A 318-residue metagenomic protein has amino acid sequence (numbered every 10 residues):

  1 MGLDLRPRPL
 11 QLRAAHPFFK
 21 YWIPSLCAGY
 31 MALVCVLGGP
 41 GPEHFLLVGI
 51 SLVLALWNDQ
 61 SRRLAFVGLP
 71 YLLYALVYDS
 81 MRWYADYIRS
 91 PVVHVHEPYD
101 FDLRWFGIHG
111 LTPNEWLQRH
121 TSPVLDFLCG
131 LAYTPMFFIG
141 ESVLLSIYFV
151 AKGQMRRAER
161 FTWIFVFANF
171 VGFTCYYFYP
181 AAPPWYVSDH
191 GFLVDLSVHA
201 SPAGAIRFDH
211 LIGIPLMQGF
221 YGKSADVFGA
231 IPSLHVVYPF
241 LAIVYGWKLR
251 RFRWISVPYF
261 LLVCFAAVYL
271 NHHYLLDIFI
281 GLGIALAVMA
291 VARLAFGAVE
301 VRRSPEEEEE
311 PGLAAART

Functional and structural regions predicted by a protein language model:
M1-L46, S61-S142, R317: N-terminal transmembrane-helix/juxtamembrane module of multi-pass inner/ER membrane proteins
R8, R13-A14, R62, K152 (+3 more regions): Membrane-interface junctions at the ends of membrane-embedded or membrane-associated helices
L12-A14, L56-F66, P70, F149-R160 (+1 more regions): Membrane-interface helix-boundary motifs at transmembrane edges
V67-G68, E141-Y179, P184-D195: Interfacial segments of alpha-helical transmembrane regions
L125-S142, D226-W247, L275, F279: Membrane-interface loop-to-helix entry segments
S142-F149, V236-R253, G283-L294: Membrane-interfacial alpha-helical segments at the cytosolic side of multi-pass membrane proteins
F178-R250: Membrane-interfacial catalytic/cofactor-binding modules of polytopic membrane enzymes
P180-S188, A230, L261-A287: Interfacial helix-loop-helix junctions of multi-pass membrane proteins
